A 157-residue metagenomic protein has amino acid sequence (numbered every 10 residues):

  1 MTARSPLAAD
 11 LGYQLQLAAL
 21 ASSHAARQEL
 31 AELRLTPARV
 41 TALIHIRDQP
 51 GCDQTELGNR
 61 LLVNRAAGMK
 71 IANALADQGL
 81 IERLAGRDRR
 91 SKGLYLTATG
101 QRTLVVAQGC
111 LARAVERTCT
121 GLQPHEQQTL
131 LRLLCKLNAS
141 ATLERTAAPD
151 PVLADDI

Functional and structural regions predicted by a protein language model:
M1-A3, H125-I157: C-terminal regulatory/oligomerization modules of transcriptional regulators
M1-L33, L96, P151, I157: N-terminal leader segment of winged-helix/HTH proteins
L7, L11, A38-R39, T99 (+1 more regions): N-terminal positioning helix adjacent to the helix-turn-helix/winged-helix DNA-binding module
S23, G51, N73-C135: Charged, amphipathic alpha-helical coiled-coil/dimerization segments
A42-L43: Short alpha-helical "packing" element that flanks the helix-turn-helix/winged-helix DNA-binding module
Q54: Helix-turn-helix DNA-binding elements, focusing on the entry/boundary residues of the two helices that contact DNA
G58: The alpha-helix within a helix-turn-helix
V63-A67: Helix-turn-helix DNA-binding motif, specifically the short coil turn and the N-cap/start of the second
